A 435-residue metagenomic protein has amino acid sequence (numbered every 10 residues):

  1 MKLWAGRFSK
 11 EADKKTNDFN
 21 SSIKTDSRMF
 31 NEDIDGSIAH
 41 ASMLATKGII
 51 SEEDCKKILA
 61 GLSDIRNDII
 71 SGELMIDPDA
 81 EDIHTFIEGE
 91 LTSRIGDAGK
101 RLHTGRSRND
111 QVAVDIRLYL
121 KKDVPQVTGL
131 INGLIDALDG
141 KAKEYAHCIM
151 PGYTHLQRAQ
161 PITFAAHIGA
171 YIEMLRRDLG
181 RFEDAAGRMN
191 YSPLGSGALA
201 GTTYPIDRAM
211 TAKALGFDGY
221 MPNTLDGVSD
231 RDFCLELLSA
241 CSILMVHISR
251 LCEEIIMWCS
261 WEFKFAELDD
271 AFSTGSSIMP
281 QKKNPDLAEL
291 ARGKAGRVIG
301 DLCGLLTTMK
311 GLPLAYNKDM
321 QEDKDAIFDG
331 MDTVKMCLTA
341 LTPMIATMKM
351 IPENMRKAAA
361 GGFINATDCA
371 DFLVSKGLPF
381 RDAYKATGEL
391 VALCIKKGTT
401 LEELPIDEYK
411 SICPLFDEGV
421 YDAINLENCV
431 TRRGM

Functional and structural regions predicted by a protein language model:
M1-G201, I206-K213, T274-G275, D286 (+3 more regions): A helix-coil-helix interface module used to build multimeric assemblies and to scaffold catalytic/cofactor sites
M1-G36, D97-A98, M279-M435: Glycine-rich cofactor/substrate-binding loops
S37, H84, E88, C234-L237 (+2 more regions): Short runs of predominantly hydrophobic/aromatic residues within well-ordered alpha helices that form helix-helix
A39-S42, L118, K122, L235-S239 (+1 more regions): Positions in alpha-helical segments
H40, G61, I65-D68, E90 (+17 more regions): Generic, well-ordered alpha-helical scaffold segments in large soluble proteins
E52-E53, M150, E183, Y220 (+3 more regions): A local structural micro-motif
K121, K143, P151, Q157-G311 (+3 more regions): Charged, flexible cofactor/metal-binding loops and thiol motifs
